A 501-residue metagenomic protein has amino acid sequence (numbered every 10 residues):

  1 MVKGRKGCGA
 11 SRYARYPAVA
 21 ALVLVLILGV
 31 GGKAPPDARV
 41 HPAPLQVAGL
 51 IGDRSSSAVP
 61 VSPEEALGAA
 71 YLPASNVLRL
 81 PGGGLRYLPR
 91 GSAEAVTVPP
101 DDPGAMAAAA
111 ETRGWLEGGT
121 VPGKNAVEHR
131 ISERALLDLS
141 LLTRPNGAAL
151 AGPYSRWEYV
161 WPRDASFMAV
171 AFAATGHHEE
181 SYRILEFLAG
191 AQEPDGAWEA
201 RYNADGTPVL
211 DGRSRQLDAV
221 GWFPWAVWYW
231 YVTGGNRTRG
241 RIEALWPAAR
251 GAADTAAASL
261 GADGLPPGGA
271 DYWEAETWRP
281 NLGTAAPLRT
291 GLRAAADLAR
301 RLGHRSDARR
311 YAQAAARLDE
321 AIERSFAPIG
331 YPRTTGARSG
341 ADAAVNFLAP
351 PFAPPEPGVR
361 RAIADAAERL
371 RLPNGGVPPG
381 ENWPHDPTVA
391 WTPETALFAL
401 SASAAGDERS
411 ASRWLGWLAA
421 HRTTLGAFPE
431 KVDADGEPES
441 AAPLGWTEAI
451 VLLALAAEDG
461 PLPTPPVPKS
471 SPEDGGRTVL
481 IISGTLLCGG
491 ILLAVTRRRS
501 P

Functional and structural regions predicted by a protein language model:
G29-E158, Y182-R183, F187, G196-W198 (+1 more regions): Low-complexity, Ser/Thr/Pro/Gly-enriched N-terminal "stalk/linker" regions
L67, Y71-T97, N146, L150-Y159 (+5 more regions): The feature captures the catalytic groove of carbohydrate-active enzymes
T120-H129, A173-L185, W230-R250, A296-A316 (+3 more regions): Structural helix-adjacent loops and short alpha-helical linkers that scaffold large soluble proteins
I131-G147, H177-E199, A244-L265, A312-G330 (+2 more regions): Long, well-ordered core segments of solenoidal/helical folds
E158-L260, A285, F428, A441-D459: Aromatic-rich carbohydrate-recognition surfaces in CAZymes
M168, R213-W230, A337-P357, E394-G484: C-terminal capping/lid segments that line or modulate ligand- or cofactor-binding pockets
S214-D218, E243-A244, R279-T290, R301-L302 (+1 more regions): Extended ligand-binding clefts on enzyme/binding-domain cores
G489-P501: C-terminal membrane-anchoring or membrane-association module
